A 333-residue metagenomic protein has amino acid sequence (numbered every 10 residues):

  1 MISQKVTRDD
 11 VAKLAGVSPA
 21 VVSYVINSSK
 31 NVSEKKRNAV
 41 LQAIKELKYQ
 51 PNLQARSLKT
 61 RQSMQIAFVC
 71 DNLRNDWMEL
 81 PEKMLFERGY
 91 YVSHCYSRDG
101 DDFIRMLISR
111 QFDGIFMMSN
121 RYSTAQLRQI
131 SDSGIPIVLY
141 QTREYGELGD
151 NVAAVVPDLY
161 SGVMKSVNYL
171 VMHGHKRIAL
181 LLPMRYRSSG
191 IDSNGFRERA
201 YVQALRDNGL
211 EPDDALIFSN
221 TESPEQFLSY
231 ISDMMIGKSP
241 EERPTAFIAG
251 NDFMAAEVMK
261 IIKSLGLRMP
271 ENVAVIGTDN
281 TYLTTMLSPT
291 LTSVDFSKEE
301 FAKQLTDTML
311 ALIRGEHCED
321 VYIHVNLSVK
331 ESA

Functional and structural regions predicted by a protein language model:
M1-R61: N-terminal helix-turn-helix DNA-binding module of bacterial transcription factors
E34-N38, Q42, L47-G114: Amphipathic helical "hinge" segments at domain boundaries
A39, D76-R88, G162-K165, I191-E211 (+2 more regions): Short, solvent-exposed amphipathic alpha-helices that sit in or adjacent to ligand/effector-binding or catalytic
A67, F112-S119, A179-L182, I217 (+2 more regions): Periplasmic-binding protein-like
M118-M164, R185, F253, D279-L291: Flexible loop/hinge segments that line or gate small-molecule binding clefts
A153-L181, R199, E225-I236, F296-R314: Hydrophobic alpha-helical segments within soluble ligand-binding/sensing domains
M164-L210, D320-A333: An alpha-beta-alpha
L228-A333: Flexible loop/turn connectors
